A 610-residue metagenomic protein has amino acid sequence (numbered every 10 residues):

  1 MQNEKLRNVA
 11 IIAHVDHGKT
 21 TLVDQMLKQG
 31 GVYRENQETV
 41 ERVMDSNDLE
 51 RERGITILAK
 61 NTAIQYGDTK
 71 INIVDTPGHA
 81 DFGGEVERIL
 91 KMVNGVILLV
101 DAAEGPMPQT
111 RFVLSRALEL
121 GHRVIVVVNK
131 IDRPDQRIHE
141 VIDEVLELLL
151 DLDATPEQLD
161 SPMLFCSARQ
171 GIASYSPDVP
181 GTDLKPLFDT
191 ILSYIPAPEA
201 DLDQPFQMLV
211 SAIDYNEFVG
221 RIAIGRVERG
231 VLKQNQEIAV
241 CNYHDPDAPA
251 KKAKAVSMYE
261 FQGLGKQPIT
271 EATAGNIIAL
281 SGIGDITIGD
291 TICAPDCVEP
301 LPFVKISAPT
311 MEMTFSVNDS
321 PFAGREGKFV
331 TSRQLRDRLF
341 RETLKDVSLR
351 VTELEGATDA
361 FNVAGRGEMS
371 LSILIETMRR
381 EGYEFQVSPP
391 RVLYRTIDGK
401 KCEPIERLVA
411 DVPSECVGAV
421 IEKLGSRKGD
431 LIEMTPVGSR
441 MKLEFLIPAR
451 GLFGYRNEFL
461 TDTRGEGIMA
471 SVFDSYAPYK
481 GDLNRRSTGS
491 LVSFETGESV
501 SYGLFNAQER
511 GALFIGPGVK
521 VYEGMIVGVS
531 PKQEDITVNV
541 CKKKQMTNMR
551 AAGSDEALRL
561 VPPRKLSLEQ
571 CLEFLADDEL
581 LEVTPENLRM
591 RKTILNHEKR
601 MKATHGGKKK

Functional and structural regions predicted by a protein language model:
M1-V100, E104, E144, I213: P-loop NTPase switch module centered on the Walker A-proximal segment
T39-R42, V126, L152-L164, P198-L209 (+10 more regions): Interdomain boundary/hinge elements
R123, R133-P196: Canonical P-loop GTPase G-domain recognition
S167, E355-S370: Short glycine/threonine-rich beta-strand-turn micro-motifs
Q207-M313, A323-R325, R336, T488 (+3 more regions): Conserved nucleotide-binding/hydrolysis modules and their immediate coupling elements across P-loop/ASCE NTPase motors
V231, G284-D285, G365-L371, S414-V417 (+1 more regions): Helix N-cap motif at beta-to-alpha junctions
F261, K266-I269, C402, I447 (+3 more regions): Long insertion/accessory domains within large nucleic-acid-processing enzymes
S320-T343, A557, V561: A short, contiguous, amphipathic alpha-helix enriched in charged residues
